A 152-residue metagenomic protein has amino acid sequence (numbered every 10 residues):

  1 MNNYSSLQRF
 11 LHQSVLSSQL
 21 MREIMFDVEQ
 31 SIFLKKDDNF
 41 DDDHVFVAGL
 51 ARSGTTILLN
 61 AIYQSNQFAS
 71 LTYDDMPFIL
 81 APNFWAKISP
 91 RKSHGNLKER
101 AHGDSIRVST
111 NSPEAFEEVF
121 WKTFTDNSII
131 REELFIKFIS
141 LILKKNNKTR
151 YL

Functional and structural regions predicted by a protein language model:
M1-H44: Extreme N-terminal, non-catalytic leader segments that precede Walker-type/kinase nucleotide-binding cores
I32-D37, L58, I139-L141: Catalytic micro-motifs at enzyme active sites that drive phosphoryl/nucleotidyl and oxygen chemistry
D42, I57, P82-F84: Soluble, non-transmembrane catalytic domains of enzymes that act on hydrophobic metabolites at membranes
H44, Q67-A69, T149-Y151: Beta-sheet entry/capping signal
A48-G49: The Walker A (P-loop) glycine that initiates the GxxxxGKT/S ATP-binding motif of P-loop NTPases
R52-S53: ATP-binding Walker
T56-A69: A conserved segment at the C-terminal end of the G1
D74-Y151: PAPS-dependent sulfation machinery
